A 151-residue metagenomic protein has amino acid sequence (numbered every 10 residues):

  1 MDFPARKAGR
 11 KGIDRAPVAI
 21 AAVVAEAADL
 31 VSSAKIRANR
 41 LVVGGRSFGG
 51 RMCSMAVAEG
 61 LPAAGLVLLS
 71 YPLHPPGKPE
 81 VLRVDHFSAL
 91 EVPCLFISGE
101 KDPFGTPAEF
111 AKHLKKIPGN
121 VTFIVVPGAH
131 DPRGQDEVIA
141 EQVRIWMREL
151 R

Functional and structural regions predicted by a protein language model:
M1-R40, M55, V125, G134-Q135: Serine-hydrolase catalytic machinery in alpha/beta-hydrolase-like enzymes
F3, V67-P76, G99, G128: Active-site nucleophile loop of the alpha/beta-hydrolase fold
V23-A89: Primarily recognizes the serine-hydrolase "nucleophile elbow" in alpha/beta-hydrolase and SGNH/GDSL folds
E80-R83, V92, T106-L114: Short alpha-helix in the alpha/beta-hydrolase fold that links the catalytic acid
L90-E91, F96-S98, D102: Short beta-strand/loop motif that positions the catalytic acidic residue of the alpha/beta-hydrolase fold
E100-G105, D131-P132: Acidic catalytic loop of the alpha/beta-hydrolase fold
K116-D131: Catalytic histidine neighborhood in serine/cysteine hydrolases with alpha/beta-hydrolase-type architecture
D131-R151: Catalytic active-site module of serine/aspartate enzymes centered on a nucleophile-bearing elbow/loop
